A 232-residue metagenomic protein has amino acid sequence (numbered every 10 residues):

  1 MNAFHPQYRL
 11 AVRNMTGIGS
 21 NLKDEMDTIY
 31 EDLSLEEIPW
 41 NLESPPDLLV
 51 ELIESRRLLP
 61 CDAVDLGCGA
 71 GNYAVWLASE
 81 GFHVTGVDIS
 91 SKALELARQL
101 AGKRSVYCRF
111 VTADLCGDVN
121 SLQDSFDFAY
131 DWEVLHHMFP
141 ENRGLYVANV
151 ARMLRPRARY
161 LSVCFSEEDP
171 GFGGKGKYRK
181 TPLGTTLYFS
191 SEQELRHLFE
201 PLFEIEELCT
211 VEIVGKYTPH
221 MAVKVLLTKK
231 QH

Functional and structural regions predicted by a protein language model:
M1-D62, A70-L122, M138-N149, R159-H232: Class I (Rossmann-like) S-adenosyl-L-methionine-dependent methyltransferase catalytic domain, capturing the SAM-binding
G67: Conserved S-adenosyl-L-methionine
Y130: A conserved beta-strand element that flanks and buttresses the S-adenosyl-L-methionine
E133-H137: Short catalytic micro-motifs in class I SAM-dependent methyltransferases
R152: Short, conserved loop/helix-junction motifs that constitute active-site signature segments in enzyme catalytic cores
